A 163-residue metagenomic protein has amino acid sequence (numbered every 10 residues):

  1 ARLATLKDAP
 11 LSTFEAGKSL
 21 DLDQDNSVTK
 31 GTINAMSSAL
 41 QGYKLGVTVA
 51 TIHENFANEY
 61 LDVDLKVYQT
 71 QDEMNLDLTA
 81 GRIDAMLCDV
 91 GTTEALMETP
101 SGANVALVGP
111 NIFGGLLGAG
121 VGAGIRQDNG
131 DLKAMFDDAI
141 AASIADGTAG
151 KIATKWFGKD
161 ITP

Functional and structural regions predicted by a protein language model:
A1-H53: A conserved helix-loop-strand patch within extracytoplasmic ligand-binding domains of the periplasmic binding
A1-R2, V90, E94-D138, K159-P163: Periplasmic-binding protein-like
D8-L11, T51-N55, D72-E73, G91-E94 (+4 more regions): Solvent-exposed loop/turn segments at secondary-structure junctions within structured extracellular/periplasmic domains
A35-A39, N58-Y60, D72-A95, T99-P100: Short helices/loops that flank or line small-molecule/ion binding pockets
Q41-K44, V63-D64, I83, G102-V105 (+1 more regions): Loop/turn elements at helix/coil->beta-strand transitions in domains of secreted/extracellular proteins
G46-V47, V63-M74: Short beta-strand-to-loop elements that line the ligand-binding cleft of bilobed periplasmic-binding protein-like
I140-W156: Periplasmic-binding protein-like
